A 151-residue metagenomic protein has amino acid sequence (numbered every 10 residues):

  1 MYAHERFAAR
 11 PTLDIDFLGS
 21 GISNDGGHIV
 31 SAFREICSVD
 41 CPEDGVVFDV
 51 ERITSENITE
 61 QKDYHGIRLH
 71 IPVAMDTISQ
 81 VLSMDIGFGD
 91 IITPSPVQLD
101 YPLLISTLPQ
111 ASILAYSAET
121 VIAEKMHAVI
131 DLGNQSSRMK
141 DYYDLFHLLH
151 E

Functional and structural regions predicted by a protein language model:
Y2-E151: Compositionally biased terminal segments of proteins
